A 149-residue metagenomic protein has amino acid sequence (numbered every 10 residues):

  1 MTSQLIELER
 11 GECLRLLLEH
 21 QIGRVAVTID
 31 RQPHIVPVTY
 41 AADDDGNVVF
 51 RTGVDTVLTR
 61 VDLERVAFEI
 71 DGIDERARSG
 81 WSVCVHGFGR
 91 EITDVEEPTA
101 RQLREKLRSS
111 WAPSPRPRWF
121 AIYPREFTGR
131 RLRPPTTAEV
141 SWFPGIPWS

Functional and structural regions predicted by a protein language model:
T2, A67, G72-S149: Charged, gly/pro-rich active-site loop segments
T2-R24: Short, basic/aromatic recognition patches
L8-R10, F50-T52, L103: Charged, amphipathic alpha-helical segments
H20-G53: Short beta-strand segments
R31, T56-L58, T136: Short, surface-exposed beta-strand-loop junctions and turns on beta-sheet-rich folds
P33-H34, V61-D62, R78-G80: Short glycine/proline-enriched turns and hinge-like loops at secondary-structure junctions
D45-G46, E64, R125: Beta-strand-connecting loop/turn residues
F50-E75: Helix-adjacent hinge/juxtasegments
